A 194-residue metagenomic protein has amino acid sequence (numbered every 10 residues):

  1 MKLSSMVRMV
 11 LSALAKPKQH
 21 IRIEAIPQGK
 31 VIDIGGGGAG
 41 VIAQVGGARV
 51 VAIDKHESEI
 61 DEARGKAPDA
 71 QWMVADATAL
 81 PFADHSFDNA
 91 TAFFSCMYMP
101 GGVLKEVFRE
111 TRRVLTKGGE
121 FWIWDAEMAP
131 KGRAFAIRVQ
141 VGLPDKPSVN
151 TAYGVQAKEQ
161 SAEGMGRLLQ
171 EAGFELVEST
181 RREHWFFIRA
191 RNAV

Functional and structural regions predicted by a protein language model:
M1-L11: Class I SAM-dependent transferase core
V10-Q28: Conserved alpha-helix/loop element of class I SAM-dependent methyltransferases that forms part of the SAM/SAH-binding
I32-A79: Class I SAM-dependent methyltransferase SAM/SAH-binding core
V41, W124-S179: C-terminal alpha-helical "lid/dimerization" subdomain adjacent to the S-adenosyl-L-methionine
T78-A90: A short acidic, Gly/Pro-enriched loop at the edge of an enzyme's catalytic core that lines a small-molecule cofactor
N89-V103: A short SAM/SAH-binding and catalytic strip from SAM-dependent methyltransferases
K105-K117: A short glycine-rich, Lys/Arg-flanked "PGG" loop and its adjoining helix->strand segment in the class I
A172-V194: Core SAM-dependent methyltransferase catalytic element
